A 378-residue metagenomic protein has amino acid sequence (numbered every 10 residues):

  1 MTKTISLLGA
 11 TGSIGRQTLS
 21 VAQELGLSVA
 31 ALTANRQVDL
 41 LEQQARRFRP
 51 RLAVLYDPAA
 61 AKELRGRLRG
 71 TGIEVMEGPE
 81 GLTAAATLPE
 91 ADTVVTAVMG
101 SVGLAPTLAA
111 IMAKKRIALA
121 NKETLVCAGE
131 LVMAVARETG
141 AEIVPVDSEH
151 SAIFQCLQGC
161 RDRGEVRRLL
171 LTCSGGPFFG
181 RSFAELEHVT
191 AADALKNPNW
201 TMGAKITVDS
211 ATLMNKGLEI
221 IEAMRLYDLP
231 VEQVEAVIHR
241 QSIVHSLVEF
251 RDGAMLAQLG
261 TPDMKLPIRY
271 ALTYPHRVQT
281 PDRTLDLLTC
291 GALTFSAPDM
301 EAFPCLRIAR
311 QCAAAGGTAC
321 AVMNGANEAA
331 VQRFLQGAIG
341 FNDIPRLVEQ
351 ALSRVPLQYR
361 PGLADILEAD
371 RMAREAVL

Functional and structural regions predicted by a protein language model:
M1-L378: Catalytic, metal-anchored helix/loop core of enzyme active sites in primary metabolism
